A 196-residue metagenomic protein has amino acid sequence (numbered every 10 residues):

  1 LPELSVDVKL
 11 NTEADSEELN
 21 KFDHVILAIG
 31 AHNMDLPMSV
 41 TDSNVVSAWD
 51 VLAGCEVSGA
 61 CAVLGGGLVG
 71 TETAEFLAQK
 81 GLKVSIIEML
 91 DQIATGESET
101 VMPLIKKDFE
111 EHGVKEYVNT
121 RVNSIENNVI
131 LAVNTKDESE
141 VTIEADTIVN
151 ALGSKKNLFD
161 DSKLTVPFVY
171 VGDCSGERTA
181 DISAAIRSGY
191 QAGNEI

Functional and structural regions predicted by a protein language model:
P2, K106-K107, N194: Surface-exposed alpha-helical segments enriched in charged/polar residues
P2-D15, E110-V122: A conserved beta-strand/loop element that lines the FAD pocket in flavoprotein oxidoreductases
S5-K21, A28-V40, N44, A48-T100 (+3 more regions): Rossmann-like dinucleotide/flavin-binding elements
A62, S85, M89, L104-V122: C-terminal structural cap/anchor segments
N128-I130: Hydrophobic residues embedded in beta-strands of well-ordered beta-sheets
